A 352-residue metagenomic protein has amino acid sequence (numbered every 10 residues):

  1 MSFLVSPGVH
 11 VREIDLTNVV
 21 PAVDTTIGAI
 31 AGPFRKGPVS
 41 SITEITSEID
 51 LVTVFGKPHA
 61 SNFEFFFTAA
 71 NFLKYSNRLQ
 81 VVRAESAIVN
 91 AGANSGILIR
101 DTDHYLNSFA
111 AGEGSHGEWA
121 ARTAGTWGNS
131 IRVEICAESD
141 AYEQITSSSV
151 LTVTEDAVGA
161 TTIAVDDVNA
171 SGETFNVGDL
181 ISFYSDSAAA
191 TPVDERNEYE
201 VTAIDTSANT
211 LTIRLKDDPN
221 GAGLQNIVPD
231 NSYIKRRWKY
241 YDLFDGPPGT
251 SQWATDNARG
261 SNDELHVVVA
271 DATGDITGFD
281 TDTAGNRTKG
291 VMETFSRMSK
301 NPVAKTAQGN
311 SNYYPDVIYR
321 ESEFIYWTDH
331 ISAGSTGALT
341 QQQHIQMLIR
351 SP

Functional and structural regions predicted by a protein language model:
M1-P352: Surface-exposed assembly/interface segments
